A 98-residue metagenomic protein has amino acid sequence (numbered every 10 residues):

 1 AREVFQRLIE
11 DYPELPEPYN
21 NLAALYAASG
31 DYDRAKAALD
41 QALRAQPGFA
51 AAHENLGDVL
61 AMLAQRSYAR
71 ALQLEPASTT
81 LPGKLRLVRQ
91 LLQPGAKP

Functional and structural regions predicted by a protein language model:
R7-L8, Q41-A42, R70-A71, E75: Canonical positions in the second alpha-helix
A28, M62, Q90-P94: Register position in tetratricopeptide repeats
